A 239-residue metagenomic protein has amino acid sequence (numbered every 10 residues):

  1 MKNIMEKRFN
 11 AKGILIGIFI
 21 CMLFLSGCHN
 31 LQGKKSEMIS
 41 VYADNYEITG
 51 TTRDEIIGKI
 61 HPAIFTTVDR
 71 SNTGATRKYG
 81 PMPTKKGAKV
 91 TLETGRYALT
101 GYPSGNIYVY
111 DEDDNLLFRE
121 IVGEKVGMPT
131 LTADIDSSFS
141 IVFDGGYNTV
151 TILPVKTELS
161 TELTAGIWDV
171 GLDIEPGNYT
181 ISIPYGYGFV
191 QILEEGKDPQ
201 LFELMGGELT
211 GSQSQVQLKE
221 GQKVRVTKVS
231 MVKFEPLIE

Functional and structural regions predicted by a protein language model:
K2-G33: Sec-dependent N-terminal signal peptides of Gram-positive bacterial secreted proteins and lipoproteins
H29-K86, Y102-T161, Y187-E239: Primarily secretory-pathway and cell-envelope proteins
G80, T84-A88, E93-R96, G166-V170 (+1 more regions): A glycine-anchored, Pro-Gly-centered beta-turn/N-cap motif
T91-P103, E175-Q191: Beta-rich globular "head" domains
L163-W168, D173-Y187, P199-L201, G206: Extracytoplasmic/periplasmic C-terminal soluble domains
